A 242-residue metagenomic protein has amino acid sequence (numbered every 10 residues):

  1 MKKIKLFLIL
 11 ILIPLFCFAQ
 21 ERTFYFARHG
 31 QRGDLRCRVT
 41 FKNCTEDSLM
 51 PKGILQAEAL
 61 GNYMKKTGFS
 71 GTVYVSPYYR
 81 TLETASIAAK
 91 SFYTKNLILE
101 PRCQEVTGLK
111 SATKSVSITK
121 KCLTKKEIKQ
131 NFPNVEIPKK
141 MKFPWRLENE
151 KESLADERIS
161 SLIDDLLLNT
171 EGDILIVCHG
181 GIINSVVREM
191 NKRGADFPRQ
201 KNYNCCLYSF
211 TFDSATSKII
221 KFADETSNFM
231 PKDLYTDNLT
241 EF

Functional and structural regions predicted by a protein language model:
I4-L15: Sec-dependent N-terminal signal peptides
Q20-R22, E105-K126, R188-F242: Acidic, low-complexity terminal tails and accessory targeting/binding regions of phosphate-metabolizing enzymes
E21-E100, E152: Active-site-proximal alpha-helix that buttresses catalytic centers in soluble enzyme cores
F24, E171-V177, A195: Residue-level preference for the first positions of well-ordered beta-strands
N43, M141-D156: Surface-exposed cleft-lining segments at the edges of enzyme active sites
T67-F69, L166-D173: Glycine-rich phosphate-binding loop signature in dinucleotide/nucleotide-binding domains
S70-R102, K129-K142, T211-F242: Conserved histidine-centered catalytic loops in small-molecule metabolism enzymes
V75-S76, E157, V177-C178: Short beta-strand scaffold positions
